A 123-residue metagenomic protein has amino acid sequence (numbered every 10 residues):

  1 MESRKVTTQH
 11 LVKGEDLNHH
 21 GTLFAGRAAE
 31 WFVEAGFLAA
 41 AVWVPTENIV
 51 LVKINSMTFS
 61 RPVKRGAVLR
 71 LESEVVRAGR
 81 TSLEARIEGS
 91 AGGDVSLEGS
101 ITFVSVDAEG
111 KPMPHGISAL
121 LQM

Functional and structural regions predicted by a protein language model:
M1-K53, D107-M123: Hot-dog-fold acyl-thioester-processing enzymes
E2-T7, K64-R65, V76-M123: HotDog/MaoC-like acyl-thioester-processing domains
Q9-K13, T58, T102: Generic structural detector for well-ordered beta-strands
F37-L83, D94-G99: Hydrophobic beta-strand-centered segment that forms part of the acyl-chain substrate-binding groove
